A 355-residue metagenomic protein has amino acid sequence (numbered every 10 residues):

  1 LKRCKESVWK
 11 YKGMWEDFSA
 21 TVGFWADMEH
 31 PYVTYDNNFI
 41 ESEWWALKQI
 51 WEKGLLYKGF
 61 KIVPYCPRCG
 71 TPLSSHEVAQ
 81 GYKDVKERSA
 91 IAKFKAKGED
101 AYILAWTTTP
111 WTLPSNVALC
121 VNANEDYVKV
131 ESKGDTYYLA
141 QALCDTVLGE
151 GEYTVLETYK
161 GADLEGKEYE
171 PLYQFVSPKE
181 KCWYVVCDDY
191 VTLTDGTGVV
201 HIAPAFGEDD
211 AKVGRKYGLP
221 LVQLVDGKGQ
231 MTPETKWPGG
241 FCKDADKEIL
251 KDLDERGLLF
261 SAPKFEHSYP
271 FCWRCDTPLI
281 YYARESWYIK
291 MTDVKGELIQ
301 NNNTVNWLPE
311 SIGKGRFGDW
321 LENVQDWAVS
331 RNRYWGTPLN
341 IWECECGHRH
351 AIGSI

Functional and structural regions predicted by a protein language model:
L1-P114, G166, Y190, T194-G353: Residue patterns forming the tRNA-binding/recognition surfaces of aminoacyl-tRNA synthetases and related DALR
S115-V121, E125-G227, D254, V294: Catalytic alpha/beta core of large soluble enzyme barrels
